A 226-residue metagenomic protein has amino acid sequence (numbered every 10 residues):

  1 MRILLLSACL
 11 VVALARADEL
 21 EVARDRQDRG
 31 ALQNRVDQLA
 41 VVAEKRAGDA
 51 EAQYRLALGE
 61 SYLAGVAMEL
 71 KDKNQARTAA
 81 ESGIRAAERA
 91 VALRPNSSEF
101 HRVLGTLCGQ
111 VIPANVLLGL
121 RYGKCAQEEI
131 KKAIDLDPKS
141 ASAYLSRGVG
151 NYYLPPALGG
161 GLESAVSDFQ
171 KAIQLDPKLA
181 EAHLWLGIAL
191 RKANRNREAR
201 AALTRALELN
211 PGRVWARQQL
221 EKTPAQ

Functional and structural regions predicted by a protein language model:
L14-V66, L70: N-terminal leader/linker segments that initiate helical-solenoid repeat arrays
D25, Y62-D72, G105, Q110-G119 (+3 more regions): Short coil/turn linking the two alpha-helices of tandem helical-hairpin repeats
A31-N34, K71-R85, L117-K132, A157-K171 (+1 more regions): Structural signature of tandem alpha-helical TPR/SEL1-like repeats, specifically the intra-repeat loop/turn
V41-E44, R85, R89-A92, K131-D135 (+2 more regions): Conserved structural position within tetratricopeptide repeats
A50, S98-E99, A141-S142, A180-E181 (+1 more regions): Helix-start (N-cap) detector for alpha-helical repeat units in TPR-like alpha-solenoids, especially tetratricopeptide
L104-Q110, G123, K132, L136-Q174: Alpha-helical adaptor scaffolds
